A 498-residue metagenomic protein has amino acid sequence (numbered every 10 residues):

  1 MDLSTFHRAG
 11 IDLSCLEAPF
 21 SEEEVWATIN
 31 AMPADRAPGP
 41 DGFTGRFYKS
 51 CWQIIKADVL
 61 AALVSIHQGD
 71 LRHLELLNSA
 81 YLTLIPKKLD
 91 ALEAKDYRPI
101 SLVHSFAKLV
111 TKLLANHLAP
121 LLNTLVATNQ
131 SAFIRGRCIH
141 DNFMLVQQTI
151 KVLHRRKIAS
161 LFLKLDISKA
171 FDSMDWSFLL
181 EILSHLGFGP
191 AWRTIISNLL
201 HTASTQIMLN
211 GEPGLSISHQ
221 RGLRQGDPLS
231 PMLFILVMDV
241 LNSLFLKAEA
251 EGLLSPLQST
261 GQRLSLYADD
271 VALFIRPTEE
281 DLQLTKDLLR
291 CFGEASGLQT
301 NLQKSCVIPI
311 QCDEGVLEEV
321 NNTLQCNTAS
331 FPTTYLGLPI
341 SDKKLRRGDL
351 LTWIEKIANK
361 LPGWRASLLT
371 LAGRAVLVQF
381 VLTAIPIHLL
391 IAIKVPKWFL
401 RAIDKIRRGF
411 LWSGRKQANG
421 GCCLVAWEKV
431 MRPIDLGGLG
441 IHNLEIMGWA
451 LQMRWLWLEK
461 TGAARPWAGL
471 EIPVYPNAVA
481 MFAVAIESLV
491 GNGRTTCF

Functional and structural regions predicted by a protein language model:
M1-K95, L109, F331, P339-I340: Surface-exposed loop/turn segments and immediately adjacent short secondary-structure elements within folded domains
D2-S4, A9-D12, G211, L302-F331 (+3 more regions): Short, conserved micro-motifs composed of acidic
E17-N30, A57-Q68, L82, L113-L118 (+6 more regions): Inter-domain linker/hinge segments that demarcate the starts of reverse transcriptase and RNase H-type modules
R36-F43, L76, L82, L92-L102 (+1 more regions): Conserved catalytic palm subdomain of right-hand nucleotidyl-transferase polymerases, strongest for RNA-directed enzymes
G39, S79-L82, R98, Q130-A132 (+10 more regions): Catalytic palm active-site di-aspartate
K95-V126, M144, S168-F171, Q220-E251 (+4 more regions): Conserved pre-motif C helix in the palm subdomain of viral-like polymerases
I167-A268, R276-E280, I310, Y335: Conserved polymerase palm-domain catalytic core
S296, N321-K397, R401, K405 (+2 more regions): Basic, alpha-helical interaction scaffolds
